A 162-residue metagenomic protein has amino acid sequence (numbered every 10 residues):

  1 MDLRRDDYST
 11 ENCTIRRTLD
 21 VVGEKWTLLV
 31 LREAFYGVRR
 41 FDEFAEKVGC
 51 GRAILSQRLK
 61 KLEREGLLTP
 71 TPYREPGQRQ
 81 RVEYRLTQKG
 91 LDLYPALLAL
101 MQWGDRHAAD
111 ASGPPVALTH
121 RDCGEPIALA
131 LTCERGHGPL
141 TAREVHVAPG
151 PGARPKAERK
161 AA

Functional and structural regions predicted by a protein language model:
M1-L19: Short, Lys/Arg-enriched N-terminal segment that forms or immediately precedes the first helix of a structured domain
C13-I54: N-terminal helix-turn-helix DNA-binding core of bacterial DNA-binding proteins
G23, E75-L97: Basic, amphipathic "hinge/linker" alpha-helix immediately C-terminal to the N-terminal HTH DNA-binding motif
L59-K60: Short, hydrophobic-biased segments on the C-terminal half of alpha helices that form "recognition helices"
G66: Glycine-centered, phosphate/nucleic-acid-interacting loop/turn motifs that mediate DNA/RNA or nucleotide
P70: Short beta-strand "wing" residues that participate in macromolecule-binding interfaces
Q102-A162: C-terminal regulatory/oligomerization modules of transcriptional regulators
